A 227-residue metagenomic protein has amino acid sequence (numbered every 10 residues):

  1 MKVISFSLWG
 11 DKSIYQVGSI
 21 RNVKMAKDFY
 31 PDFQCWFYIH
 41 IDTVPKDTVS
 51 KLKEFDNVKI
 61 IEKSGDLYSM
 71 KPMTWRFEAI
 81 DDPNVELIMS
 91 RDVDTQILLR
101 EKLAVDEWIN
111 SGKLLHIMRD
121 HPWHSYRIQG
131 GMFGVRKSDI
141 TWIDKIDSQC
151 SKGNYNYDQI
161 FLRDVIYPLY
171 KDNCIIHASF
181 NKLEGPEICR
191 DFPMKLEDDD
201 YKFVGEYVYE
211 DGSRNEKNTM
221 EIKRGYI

Functional and structural regions predicted by a protein language model:
M1-G65, K137: N-terminal anchoring/stem segment of glycosyltransferases
G65, V93-T95: Short acidic donor-binding/metal-coordinating loop in glycosyltransferase active sites
L67-W75: A short, glycine-/small-residue-rich helix N-cap motif at loop->alpha-helix starts within glycosyltransferase
A79, L115-I117, M132-G134, F161: Conserved hydrophobic/aromatic beta-strand scaffold that supports enzyme active sites
N84-E86: Active-site acidic short loop of glycosyltransferases
I88-S90: Short aromatic/hydrophobic "clamp" motif used to bind/position activated sugar donors
I97-I128: Conserved donor-nucleotide/metal-binding helix-loop-beta segment in metal-dependent transferases, i.e., the alpha-helix
P122-S125, V135-I227: Catalytic core and acceptor-binding pocket of nucleotide-sugar-dependent glycosyltransferases
